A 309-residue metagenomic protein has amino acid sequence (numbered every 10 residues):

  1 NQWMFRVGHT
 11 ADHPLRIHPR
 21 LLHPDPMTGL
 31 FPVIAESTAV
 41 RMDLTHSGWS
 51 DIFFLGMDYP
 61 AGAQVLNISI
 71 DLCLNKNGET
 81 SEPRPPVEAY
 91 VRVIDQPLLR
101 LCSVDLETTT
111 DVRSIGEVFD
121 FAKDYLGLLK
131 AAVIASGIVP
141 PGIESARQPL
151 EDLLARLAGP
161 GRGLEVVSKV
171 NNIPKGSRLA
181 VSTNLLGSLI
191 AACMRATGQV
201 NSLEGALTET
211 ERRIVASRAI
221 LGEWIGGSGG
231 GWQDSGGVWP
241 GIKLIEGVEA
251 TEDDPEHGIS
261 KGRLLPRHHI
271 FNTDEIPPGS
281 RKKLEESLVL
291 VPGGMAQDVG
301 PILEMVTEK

Functional and structural regions predicted by a protein language model:
N1-A155, P174, T197-G205, E209-G229 (+1 more regions): C-terminal nucleotide
D124-L128, R162, V181, L185-L189 (+1 more regions): Generic hydrophobic, aliphatic-rich segments that mediate packing or membrane embedding
L154-S168: Acidic-glycine-rich active-site phosphate/pyrophosphate-binding loop
S168-R178: Cysteine-centered functional microenvironments
S177-N201: DPxDG-like acidic metal-binding loop motif
